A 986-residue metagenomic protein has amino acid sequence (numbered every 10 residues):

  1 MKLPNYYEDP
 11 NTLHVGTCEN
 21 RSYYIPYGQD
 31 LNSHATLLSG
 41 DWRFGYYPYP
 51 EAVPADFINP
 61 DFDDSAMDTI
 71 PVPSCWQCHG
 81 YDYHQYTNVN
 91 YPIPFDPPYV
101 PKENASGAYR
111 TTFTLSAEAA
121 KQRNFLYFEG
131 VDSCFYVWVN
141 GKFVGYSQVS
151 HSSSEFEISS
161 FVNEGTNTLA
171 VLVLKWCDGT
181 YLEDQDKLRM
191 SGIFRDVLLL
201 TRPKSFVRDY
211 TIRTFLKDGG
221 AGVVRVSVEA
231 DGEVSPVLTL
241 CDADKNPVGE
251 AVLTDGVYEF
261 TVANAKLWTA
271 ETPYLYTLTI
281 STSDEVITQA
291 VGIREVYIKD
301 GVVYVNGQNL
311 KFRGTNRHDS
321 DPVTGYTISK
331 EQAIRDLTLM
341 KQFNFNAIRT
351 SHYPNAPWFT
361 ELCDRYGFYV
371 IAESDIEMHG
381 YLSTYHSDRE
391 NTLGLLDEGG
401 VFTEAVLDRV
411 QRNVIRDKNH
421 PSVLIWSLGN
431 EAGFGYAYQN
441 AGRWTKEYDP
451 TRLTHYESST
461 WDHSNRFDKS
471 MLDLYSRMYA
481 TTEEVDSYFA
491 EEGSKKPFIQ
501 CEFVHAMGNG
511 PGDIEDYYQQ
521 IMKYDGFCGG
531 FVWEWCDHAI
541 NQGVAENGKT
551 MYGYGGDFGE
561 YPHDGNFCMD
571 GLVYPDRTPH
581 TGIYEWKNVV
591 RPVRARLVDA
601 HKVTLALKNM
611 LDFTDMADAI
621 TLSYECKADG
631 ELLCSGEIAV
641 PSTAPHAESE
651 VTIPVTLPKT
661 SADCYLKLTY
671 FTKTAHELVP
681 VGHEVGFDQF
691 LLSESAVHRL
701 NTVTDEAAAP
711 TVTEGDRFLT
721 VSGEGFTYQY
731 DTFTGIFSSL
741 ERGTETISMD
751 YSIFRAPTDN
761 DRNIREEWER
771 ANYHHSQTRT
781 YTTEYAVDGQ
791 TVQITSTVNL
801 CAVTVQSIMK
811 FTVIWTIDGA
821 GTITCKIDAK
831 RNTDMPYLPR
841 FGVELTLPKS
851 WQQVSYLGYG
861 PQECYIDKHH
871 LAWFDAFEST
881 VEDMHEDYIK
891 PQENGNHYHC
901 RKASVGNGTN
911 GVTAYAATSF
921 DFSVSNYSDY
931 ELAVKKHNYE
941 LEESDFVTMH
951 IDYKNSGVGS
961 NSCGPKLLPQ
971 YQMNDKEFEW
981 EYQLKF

Functional and structural regions predicted by a protein language model:
M1-C18, G28, R43-Y49, V53 (+7 more regions): Accessory beta-strand-rich segments of carbohydrate-active enzymes
M1-D30, Y181, D186, E285-A606 (+2 more regions): Extended substrate-binding grooves/exosites of carbohydrate-active enzymes
M1-N88, L172, A243, Y518 (+2 more regions): Accessory carbohydrate-binding/adhesion or oligomerization-edge regions at the termini of glycan-active proteins
E8, C75-C78, Y83, P92-Y99 (+11 more regions): An acidic-aromatic loop/edge-strand motif
C78, K175, T269, P654-D663 (+2 more regions): Beta-strand/loop-rich accessory regions of lumenal/periplasmic or secreted enzymes, predominantly carbohydrate-active
N163-T166, E229-K299, C664-D705: Extended acidic/polar, glycine-enriched regions that form or flank non-catalytic beta-rich accessory modules
K204-G232, H580-I620, T702-D716, I827: Surface beta-strand/loop "capping" patches
D255-A263, G630-S661: Intrinsically disordered, low-complexity Pro/Gly/Ser/Thr-rich segments with frequent PxxP/GP/PP motifs and embedded
